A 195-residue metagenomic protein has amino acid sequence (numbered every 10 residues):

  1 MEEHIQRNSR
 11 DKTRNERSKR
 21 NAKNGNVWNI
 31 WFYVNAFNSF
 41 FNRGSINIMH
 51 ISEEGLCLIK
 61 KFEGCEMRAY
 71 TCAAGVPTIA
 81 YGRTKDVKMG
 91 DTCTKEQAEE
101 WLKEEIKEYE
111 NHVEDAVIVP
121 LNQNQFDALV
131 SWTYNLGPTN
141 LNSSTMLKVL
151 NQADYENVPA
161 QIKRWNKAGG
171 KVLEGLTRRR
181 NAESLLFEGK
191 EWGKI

Functional and structural regions predicted by a protein language model:
M1-R20: Short, charged N-terminal extramembrane segments
E16, G25, F37-S39, L185: Compositionally biased non-globular segments, especially hydrophobic aliphatic-rich helices of signal peptides
A22-G25, I46: Compositionally biased, low-complexity intrinsically disordered regions
W28-W31: Tryptophan (W) side chains
S39-V76, R83-K88, T92-N111, A116-P120 (+1 more regions): Long, amphipathic alpha-helical surface segments
I59, Q125-T133, Q161-K163: Short alpha-helical scaffolding segments that buttress acidic/His motifs in well-ordered protein cores
E104, S131-L136: Short, residue-level hotspots on alpha-helical faces of the histone-fold and other alpha-helical interaction modules
